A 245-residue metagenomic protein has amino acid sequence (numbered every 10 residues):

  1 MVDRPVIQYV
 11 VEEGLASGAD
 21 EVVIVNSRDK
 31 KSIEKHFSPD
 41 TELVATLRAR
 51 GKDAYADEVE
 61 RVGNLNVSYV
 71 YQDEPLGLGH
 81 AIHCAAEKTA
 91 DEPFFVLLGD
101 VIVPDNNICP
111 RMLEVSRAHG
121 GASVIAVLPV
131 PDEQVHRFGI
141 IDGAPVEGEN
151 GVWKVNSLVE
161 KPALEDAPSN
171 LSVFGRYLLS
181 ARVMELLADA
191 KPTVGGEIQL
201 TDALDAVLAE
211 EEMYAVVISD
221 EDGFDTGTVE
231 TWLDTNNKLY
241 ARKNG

Functional and structural regions predicted by a protein language model:
R4-P93, V103-N107: Conserved N-terminal catalytic core of the sugar/cofactor nucleotidyltransferase
E74-L78, D132-Q134, L164-D166, D222-F224: A short acidic, often aromatic-flanked loop/helix-cap motif at beta-alpha or helix-coil junctions that lines enzyme
H83-A86, F138-G143, V173-F174, E230-D234: Short, surface-exposed amphipathic charged segments that create phosphate/polyanion-binding patches used for binding
L97-G99: Active-site acidic Asp-centered loop
V103-E185, A190, V194: Conserved core of the sugar-phosphate nucleotidyltransferase
G151-K154, P168-G245: Conserved alpha/beta core of the MobA/IspD/sugar-nucleotide pyrophosphorylase nucleotidyltransferase superfamily
